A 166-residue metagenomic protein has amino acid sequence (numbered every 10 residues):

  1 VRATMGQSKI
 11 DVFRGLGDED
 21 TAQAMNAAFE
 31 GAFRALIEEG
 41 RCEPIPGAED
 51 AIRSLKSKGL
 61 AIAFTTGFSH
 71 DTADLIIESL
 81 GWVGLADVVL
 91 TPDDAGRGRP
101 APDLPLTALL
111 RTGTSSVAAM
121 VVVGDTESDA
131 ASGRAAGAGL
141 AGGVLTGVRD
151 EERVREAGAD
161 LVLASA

Functional and structural regions predicted by a protein language model:
V1-K58, D71, W82: N-terminal helical cap/lid subdomain that shapes the substrate entry/recognition surface in HAD-like hydrolases
A3, S54, I76, S132-A135 (+1 more regions): Well-formed, non-transmembrane alpha-helical positions, independent of function
E19, V83-D87, S115: Conserved H-loop
E49-S57, L109-L110, A130-G137: Surface-exposed amphipathic alpha-helices with a cationic face
T66-F68: Conserved phosphate-coupling serine/threonine residues in phosphotransfer and NTP-handling enzymes
G81-T91, R153-A166: Structural recognition of alpha->loop->beta junctions
R99-A130: Conserved Lys-Pro-Asp/Glu-containing loop-to-beta segment of HAD-superfamily phosphomonoesterases, centered on
V121-L161: Acidic, Mg2+-coordinating phosphoryl-transfer loop and its flanking beta/alpha structural elements, shared across
